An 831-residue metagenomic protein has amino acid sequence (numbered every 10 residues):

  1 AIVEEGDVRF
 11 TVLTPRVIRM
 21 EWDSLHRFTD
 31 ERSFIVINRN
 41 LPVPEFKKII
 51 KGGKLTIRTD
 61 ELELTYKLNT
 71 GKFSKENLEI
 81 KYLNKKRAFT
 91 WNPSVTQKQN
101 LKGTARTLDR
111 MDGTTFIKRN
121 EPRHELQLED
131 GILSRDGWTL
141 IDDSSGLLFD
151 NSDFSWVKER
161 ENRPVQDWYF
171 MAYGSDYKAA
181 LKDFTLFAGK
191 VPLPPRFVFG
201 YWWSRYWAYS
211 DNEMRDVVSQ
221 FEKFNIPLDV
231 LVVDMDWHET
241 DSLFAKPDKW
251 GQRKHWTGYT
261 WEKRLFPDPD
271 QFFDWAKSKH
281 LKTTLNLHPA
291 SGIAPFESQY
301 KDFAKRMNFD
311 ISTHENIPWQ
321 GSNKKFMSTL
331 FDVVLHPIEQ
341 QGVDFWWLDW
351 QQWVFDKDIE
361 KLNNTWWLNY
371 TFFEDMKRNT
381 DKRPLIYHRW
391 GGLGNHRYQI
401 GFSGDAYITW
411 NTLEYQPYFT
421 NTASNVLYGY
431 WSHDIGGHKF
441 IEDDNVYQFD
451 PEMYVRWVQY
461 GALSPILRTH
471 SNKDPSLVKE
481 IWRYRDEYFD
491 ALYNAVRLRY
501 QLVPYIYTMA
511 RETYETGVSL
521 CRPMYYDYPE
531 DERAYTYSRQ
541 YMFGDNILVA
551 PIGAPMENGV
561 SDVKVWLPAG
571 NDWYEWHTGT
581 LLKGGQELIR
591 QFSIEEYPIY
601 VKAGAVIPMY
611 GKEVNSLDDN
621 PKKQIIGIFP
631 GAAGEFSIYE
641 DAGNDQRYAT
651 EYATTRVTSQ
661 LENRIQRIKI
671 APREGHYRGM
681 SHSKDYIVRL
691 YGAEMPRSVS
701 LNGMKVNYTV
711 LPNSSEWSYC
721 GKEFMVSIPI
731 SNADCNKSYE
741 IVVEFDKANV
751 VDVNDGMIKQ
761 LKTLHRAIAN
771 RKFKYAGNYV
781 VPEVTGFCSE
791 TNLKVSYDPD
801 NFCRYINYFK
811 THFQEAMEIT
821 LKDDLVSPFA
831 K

Functional and structural regions predicted by a protein language model:
F10, I18-W22, I57, E61-L64 (+2 more regions): Short, well-ordered beta-strand segments enriched in hydrophobic/aromatic residues
L13-G53: A low-complexity, Ser/Thr/Gly/Pro-enriched, surface-exposed linker/loop concept that marks segments flanking
R32-F46, F309, E575-I594, S698-S727: Solvent-exposed beta-strand/loop surfaces of large extracellular or lumenal domains
I49-P195, R205-Y206, D211, V218-K223 (+4 more regions): Catalytic and substrate-binding clefts that recognize carbohydrates or anionic sugar/phosphate headgroups
P227-L492, D527-P529, Y537: Aromatic- and carboxylate-enriched substrate-binding clefts and catalytic-loop regions of carbohydrate-active enzymes
F373, L393-G401, Y415, A423-H433 (+3 more regions): Catalytic core of carbohydrate-active enzymes
T513, I768-K831: Histidine-centered catalytic/metal-binding microenvironments
Q586-G627, S714-K759: C-terminal beta-strand-rich structural cap/linker in extracellular carbohydrate-active enzymes
